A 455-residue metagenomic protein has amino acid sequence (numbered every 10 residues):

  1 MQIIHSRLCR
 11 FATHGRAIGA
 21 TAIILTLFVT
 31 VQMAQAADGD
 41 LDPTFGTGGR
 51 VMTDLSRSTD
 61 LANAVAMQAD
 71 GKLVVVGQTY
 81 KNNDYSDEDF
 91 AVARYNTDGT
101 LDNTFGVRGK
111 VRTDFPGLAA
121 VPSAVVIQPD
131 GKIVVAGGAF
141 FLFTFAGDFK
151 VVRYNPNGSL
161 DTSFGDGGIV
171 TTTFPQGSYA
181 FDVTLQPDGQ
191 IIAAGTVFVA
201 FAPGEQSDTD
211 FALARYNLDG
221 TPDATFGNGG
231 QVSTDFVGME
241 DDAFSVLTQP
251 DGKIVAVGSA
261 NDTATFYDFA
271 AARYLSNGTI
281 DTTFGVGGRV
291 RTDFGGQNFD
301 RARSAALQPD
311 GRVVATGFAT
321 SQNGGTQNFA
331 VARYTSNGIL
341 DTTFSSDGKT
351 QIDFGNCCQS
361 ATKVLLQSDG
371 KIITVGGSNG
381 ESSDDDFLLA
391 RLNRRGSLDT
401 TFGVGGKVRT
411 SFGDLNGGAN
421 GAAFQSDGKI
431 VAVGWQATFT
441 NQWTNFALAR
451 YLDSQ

Functional and structural regions predicted by a protein language model:
M1-H14: N-terminal secretory signal peptides that target proteins for export/translocation
Q2-I3, A17-I18, L27-Q455: Extracytoplasmic mature domains of secreted or surface-exposed proteins
A12-I23: Sec-dependent signal peptide hydrophobic core
